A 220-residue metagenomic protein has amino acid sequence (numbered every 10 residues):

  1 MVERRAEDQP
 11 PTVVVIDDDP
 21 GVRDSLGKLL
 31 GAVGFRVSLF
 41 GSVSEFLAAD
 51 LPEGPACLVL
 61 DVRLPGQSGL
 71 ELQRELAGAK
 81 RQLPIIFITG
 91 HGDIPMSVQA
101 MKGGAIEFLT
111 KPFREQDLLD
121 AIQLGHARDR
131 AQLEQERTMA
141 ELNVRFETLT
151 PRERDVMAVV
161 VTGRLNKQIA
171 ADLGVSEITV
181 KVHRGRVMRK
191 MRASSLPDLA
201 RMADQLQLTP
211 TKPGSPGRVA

Functional and structural regions predicted by a protein language model:
M1-V14, P20, G27, S42 (+2 more regions): Non-catalytic signal-transmission and effector/linker regions of two-component phosphorelay proteins
E7, L39-C57: Acidic, metal-coordinating helix/loop segments flanking the phosphotransfer/catalytic sites of two-component signaling
G41-S42, S68-E71: Acidic catalytic/metal-coordinating carboxylates
D61, T89: Active-site residues of response regulator receiver
D93-P95, L109, F113-Q123, D172: C-terminal output helix
L165-D198: Recognition helix of helix-turn-helix DNA-binding domains
M188-A220: Basic, Lys/Arg-enriched C-terminal extension of HTH/homeodomain DNA-binding domains
